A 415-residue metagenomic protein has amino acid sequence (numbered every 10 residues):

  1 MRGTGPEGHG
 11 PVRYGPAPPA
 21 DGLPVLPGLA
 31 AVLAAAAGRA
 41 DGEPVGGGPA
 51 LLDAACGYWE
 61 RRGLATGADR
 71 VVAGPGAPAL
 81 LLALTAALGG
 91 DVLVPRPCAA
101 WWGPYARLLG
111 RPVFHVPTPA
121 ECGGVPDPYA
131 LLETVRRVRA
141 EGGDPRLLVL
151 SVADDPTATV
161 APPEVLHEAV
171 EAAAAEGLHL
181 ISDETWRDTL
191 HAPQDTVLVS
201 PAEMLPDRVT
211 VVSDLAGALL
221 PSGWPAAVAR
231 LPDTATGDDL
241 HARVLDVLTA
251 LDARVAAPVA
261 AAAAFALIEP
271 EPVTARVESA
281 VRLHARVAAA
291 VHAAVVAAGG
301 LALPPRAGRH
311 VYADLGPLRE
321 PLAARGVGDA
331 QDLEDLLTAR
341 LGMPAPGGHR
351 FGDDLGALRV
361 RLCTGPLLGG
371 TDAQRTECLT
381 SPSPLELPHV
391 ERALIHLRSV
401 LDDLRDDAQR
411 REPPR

Functional and structural regions predicted by a protein language model:
M1-G76, A83, L368-T371, A408-R415: N-terminal small-domain helix-loop-helix segment of the aminotransferase-like
P11-R13, V212, L301-R306, R350: Short beta-strand
R39-A172, D188-M204, P384-E386, V390-E391 (+1 more regions): Conserved core of the PLP fold type I
A65, L336-A345, F351-R415: PLP-dependent enzyme catalytic core of the Aspartate aminotransferase-like
L109, A175-E176, A298: Helix C-cap/helix->beta junction micro-motif
E121-P126, T159-V160, L190-V197, D239 (+3 more regions): Short, flexible/disordered intra-domain loops and linkers
D207, V211-V281, V295: Conserved core segment of the aminotransferase class I/II
E278-H292, V296, L301-P321: Conserved glycine-rich beta-strand-loop-beta hairpin in the small C-terminal domain of fold type I
